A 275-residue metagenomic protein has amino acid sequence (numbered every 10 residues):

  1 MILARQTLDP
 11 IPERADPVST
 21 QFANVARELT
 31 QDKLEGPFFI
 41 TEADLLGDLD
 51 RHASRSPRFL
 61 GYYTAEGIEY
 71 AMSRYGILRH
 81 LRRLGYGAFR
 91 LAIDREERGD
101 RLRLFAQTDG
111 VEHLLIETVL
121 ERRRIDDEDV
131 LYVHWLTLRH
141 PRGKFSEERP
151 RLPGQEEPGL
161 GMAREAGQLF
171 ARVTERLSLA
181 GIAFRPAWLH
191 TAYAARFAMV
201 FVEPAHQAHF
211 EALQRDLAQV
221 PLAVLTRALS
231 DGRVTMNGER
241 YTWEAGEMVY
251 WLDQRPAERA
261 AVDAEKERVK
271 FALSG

Functional and structural regions predicted by a protein language model:
I2-I68, M72, Q207-G275: Intrinsically disordered, low-complexity, charge-dense segments enriched in Lys/Arg and Glu/Asp interspersed
F22, F38-F39, F59, Y75 (+9 more regions): Phenylalanine-focused residue identity feature
D32, H52, H80, H113 (+3 more regions): Histidine (H) residue identity feature
A65-R149: A conserved beta-strand-loop-helix scaffold within acyl/acetyltransferase catalytic domains
A88, L115, I125-E157, A245-G275: Mobile, glycine- and charge-enriched loop segments and immediately flanking short secondary-structure elements within
R124-M199, A205-D216: Acyl-donor binding region in acyl/amide transferases
